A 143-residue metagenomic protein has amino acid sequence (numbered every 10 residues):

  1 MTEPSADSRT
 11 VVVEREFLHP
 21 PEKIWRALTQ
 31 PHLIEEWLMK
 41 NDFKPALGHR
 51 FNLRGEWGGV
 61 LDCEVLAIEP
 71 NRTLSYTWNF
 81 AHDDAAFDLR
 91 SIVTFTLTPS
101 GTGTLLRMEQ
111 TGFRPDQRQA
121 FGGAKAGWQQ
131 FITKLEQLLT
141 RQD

Functional and structural regions predicted by a protein language model:
M1-V12: Short acidic N-proximal helix/loop "leader" segments that mark the beginning of a domain or an inter-domain linker
A6, G112-D143: A conserved amphipathic terminal alpha-helix motif
S8-T10, R50, N71-T73, G101-L105: A generic structural signal for beta-strand entry/edge sites
V12-V13, H19, Q30-E64: Short beta-edge strand/loop motif at the mouth of beta-sheet-based domains
L28, L38, W78, L139: Short, flexible helix/strand-to-coil boundary loops that buttress conserved ligand/catalytic motifs in alpha/beta
T29, T94, T104: Ser/Thr-centric signal marking residues that sit in or immediately flank functional binding/regulatory motifs
M39-F43, G58-G101, T111-F113: Hydrophobic-ligand binding "helix-grip"
